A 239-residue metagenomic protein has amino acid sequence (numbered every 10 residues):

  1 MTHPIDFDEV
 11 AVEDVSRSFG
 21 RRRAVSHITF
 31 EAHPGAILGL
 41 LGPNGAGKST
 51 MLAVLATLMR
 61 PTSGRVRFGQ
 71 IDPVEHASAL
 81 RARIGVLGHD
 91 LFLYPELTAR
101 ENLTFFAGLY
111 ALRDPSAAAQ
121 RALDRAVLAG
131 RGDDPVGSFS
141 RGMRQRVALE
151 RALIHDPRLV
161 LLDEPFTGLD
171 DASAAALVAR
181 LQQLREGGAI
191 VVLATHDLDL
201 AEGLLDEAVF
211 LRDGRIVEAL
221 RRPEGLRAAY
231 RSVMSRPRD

Functional and structural regions predicted by a protein language model:
A56: Helix-to-loop junction immediately C-terminal to a conserved catalytic motif
G64-D72, L80: Conserved ABC transporter NBD signature motif
T104, G108-R131: Conserved ABC ATPase "signature" region
V160-D163: Catalytic Walker B motif of ABC-type/P-loop ATPase nucleotide-binding domains
D171-S173: Helix N-cap at the start of a conserved alpha-helix in ABC-type nucleotide-binding domains
T195-H196: H-loop/switch region of ABC-family ATPase nucleotide-binding domains
A201-G203: A short, surface-exposed alpha-helical micro-motif characterized by mixed small hydrophobic and charged/polar residues
